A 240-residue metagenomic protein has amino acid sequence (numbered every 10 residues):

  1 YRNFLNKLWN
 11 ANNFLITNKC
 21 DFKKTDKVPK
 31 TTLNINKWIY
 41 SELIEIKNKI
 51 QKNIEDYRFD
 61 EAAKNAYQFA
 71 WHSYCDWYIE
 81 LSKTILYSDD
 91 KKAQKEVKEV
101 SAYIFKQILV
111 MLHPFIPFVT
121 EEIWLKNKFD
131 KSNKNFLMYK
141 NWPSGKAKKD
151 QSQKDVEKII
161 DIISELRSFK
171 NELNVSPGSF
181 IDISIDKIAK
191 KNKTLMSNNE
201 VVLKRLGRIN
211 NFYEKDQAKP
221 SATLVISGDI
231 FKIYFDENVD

Functional and structural regions predicted by a protein language model:
Y1-D240: Feature 926 captures the class I aminoacyl-tRNA synthetase adenylation module centered on the KMSKS loop
